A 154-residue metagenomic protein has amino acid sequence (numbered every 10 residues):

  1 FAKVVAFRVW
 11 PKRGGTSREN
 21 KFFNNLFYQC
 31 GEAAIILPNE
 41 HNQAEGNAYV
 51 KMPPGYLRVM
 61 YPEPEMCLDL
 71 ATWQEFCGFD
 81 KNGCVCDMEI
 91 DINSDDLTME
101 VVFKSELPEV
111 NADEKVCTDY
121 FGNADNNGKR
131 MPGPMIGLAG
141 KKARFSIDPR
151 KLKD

Functional and structural regions predicted by a protein language model:
F1-N93, C117: Glycine- and acidic/polar-rich repeat regions and solenoidal domains
P53, L57-D154: Surface beta-loop-beta hairpin patches that serve as ligand-binding interfaces in beta-rich domains
